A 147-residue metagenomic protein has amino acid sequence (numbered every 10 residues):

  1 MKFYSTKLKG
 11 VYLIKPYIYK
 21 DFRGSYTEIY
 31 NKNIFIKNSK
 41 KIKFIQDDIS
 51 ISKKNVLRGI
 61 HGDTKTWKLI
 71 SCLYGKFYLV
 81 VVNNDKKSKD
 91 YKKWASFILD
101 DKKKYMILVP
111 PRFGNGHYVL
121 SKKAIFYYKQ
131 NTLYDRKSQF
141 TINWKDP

Functional and structural regions predicted by a protein language model:
M1-K102, K123, Q130-P147: Non-catalytic, conserved peripheral segments adjacent to functional cores
L99-K122, Y128: Conserved metal-binding segment of the jelly-roll/cupin
